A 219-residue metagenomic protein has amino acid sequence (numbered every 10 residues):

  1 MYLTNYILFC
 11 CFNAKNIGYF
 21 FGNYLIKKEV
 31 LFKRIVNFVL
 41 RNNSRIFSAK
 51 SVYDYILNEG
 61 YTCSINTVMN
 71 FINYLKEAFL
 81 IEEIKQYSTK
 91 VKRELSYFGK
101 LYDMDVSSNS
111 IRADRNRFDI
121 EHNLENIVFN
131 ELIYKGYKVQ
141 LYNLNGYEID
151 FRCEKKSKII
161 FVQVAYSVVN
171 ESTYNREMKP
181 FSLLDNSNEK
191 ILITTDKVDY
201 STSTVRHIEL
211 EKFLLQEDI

Functional and structural regions predicted by a protein language model:
T4-K156: Accessory nucleic acid-recognition modules appended to NTPase machines
Y102, V162, I191-I193, R206-I208: Hydrophobic/aromatic beta-strand patches that form the interior of the parallel beta-sheet core in alpha/beta enzyme
L132, V162, F181, K190: Hydrophobic, well-ordered secondary-structure elements that form the walls of internal hydrophobic environments
L144, D185-T204: Nucleic-acid nuclease catalytic cores
I149-D150, N170-T173, D199-T202: Short active-site-adjacent structural elements
K158-N170, E177: Active-site ExK catalytic segment of metal-dependent nucleases
K197-I219: Domain-level recognition of nuclease-like catalytic cores that cleave nucleotide substrates
